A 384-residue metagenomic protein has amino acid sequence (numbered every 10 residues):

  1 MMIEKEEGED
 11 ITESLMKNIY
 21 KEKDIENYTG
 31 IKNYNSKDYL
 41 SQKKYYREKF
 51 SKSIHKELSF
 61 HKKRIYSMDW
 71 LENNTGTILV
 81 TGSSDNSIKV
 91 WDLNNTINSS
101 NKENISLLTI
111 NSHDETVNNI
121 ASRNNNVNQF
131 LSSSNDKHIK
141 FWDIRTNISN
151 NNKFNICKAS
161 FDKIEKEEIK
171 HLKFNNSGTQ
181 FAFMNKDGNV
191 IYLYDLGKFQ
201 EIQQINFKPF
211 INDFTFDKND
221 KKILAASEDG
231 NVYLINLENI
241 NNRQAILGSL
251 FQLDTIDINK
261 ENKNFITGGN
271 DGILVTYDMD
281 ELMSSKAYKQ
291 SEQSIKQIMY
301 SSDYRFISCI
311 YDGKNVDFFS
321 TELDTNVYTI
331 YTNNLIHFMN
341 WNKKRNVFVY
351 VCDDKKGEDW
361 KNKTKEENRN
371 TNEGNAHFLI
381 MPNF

Functional and structural regions predicted by a protein language model:
M1-K62, K363-R369, I380-F384: Intrinsically disordered terminal extensions that flank WD40 beta-propeller domains in eukaryotic WD-repeat scaffold
I54-L58, I105-I110, I148, N152-D162 (+4 more regions): A short beta-strand motif characteristic of beta-propeller blades
L58-I65, I110-V117, S160-I169, I205-I211 (+3 more regions): WD40/WD-repeat beta-propeller blade N-cap
M68-G76, I120-N128, K173-T179, M184 (+5 more regions): Loop/turn segments within WD40 beta-propeller blades
G82-D85, S133-D136, S177, M184-D187 (+4 more regions): Conserved strand-to-loop turn within each blade of WD40 beta-propeller repeats
I88-D92, I139-D143, I191-D195, V232-N236 (+4 more regions): WD40-repeat beta-propellers
I336-F384: Blade-level signature of beta-propeller repeat domains, shared across WD40, Kelch, NHL, RCC1 and BNR/Asp-box propellers
